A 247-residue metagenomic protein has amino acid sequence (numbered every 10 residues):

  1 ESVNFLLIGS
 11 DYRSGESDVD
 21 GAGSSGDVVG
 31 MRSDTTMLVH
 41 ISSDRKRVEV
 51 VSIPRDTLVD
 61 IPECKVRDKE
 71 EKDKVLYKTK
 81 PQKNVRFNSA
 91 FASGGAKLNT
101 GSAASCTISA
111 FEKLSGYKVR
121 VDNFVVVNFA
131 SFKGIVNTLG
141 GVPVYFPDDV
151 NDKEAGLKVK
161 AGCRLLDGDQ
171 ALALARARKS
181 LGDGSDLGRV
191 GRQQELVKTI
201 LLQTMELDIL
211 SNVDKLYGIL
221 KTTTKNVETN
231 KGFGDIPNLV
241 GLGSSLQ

Functional and structural regions predicted by a protein language model:
E1-Q247: Non-catalytic, solvent-exposed segments at the cell envelope interface
